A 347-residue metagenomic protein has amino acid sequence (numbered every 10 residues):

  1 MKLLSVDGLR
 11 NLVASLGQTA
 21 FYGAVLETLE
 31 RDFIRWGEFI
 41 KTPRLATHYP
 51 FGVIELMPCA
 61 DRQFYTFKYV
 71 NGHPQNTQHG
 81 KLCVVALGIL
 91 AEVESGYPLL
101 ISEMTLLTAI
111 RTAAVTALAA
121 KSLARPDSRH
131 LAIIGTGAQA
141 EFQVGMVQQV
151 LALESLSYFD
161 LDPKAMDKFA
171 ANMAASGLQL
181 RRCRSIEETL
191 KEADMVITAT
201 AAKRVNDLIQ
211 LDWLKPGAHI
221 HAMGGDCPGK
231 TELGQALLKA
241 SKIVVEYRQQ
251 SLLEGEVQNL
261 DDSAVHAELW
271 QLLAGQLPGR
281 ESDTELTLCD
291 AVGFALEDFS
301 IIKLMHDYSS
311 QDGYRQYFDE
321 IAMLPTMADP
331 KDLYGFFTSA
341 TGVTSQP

Functional and structural regions predicted by a protein language model:
M1-A109, A117, A124-D127, L296 (+2 more regions): N-terminal ligand-binding/catalytic initiation module
L123-H130, A152, K215-P216: Short helix-loop-beta connector
T136-G137: Glycine-rich Rossmann-fold phosphate-binding loop(s) that bind the pyrophosphate of adenine dinucleotide cofactors
V150-M173: NAD(P)-binding Rossmann-fold cofactor-contacting core
L178-A193, L208-I209: Short acidic low-complexity segments
I197-T200, A222-M223, E246, I302: Short, well-ordered coil/turn residues at beta-beta hairpins and beta-strand->alpha-helix junctions within
K203-H219: Rossmann-fold NAD(P) dinucleotide-binding segment
L214, A222-P278: Rossmann-fold NAD(P)-binding glycine/threonine-rich loop
